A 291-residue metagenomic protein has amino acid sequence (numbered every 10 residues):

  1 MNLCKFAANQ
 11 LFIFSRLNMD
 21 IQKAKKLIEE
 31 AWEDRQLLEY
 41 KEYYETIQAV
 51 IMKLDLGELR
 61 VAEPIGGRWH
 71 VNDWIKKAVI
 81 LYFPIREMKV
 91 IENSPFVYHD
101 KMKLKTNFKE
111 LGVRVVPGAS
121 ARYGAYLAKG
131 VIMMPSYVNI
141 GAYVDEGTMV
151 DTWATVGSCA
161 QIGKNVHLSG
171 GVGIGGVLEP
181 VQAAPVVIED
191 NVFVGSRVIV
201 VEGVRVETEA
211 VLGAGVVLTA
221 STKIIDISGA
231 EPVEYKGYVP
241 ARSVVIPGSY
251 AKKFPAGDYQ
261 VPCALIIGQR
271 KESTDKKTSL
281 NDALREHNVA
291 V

Functional and structural regions predicted by a protein language model:
A7-V113, R242-S243, P247-V291: Terminal amphipathic alpha-helical/low-complexity segments used for targeting or macromolecular assembly
V113-K253: Structural signal for interior beta-strand "rungs" in well-ordered beta-sheet cores of soluble enzyme domains
